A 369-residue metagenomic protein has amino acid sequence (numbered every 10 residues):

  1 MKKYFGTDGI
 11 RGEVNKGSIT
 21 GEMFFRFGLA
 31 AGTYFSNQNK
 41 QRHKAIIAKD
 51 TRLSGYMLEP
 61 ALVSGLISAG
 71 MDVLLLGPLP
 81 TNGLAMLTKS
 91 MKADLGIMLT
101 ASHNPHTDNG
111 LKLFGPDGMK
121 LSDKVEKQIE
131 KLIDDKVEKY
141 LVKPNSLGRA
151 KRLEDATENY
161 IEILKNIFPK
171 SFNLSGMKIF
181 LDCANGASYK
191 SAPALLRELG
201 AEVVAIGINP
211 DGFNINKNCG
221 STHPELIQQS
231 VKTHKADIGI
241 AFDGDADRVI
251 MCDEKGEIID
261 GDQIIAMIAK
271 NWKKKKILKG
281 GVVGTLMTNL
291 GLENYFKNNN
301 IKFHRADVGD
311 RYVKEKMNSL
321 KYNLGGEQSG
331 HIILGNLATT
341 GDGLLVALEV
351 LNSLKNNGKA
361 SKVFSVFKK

Functional and structural regions predicted by a protein language model:
M1-S64, S68-A69, L95, A150-M177: An N-terminal, well-structured beta->alpha segment
E13, A30-Q38, G65, A69 (+11 more regions): Change "in soluble alpha/beta enzymes" to "in soluble alpha/beta proteins
E13, N109-H234: Gly/Ser/Thr-enriched, mixed-charge loops and adjacent short helices that form phosphate/oxyanion-binding elements
T33, Q41-N109, A194-C252: N-terminal small/polar loop signature for handling phosphorylated ligands or for N-terminal nucleophile
A48-D50, L181-C183, D253, N336: Short glycine-centered, acidic/aromatic-flanked micro-motifs in structured strand/loop junctions that mark active-site
V73-N82, I258-G261, T285, A306-D307: Active-site nucleophile and cofactor-binding loops and adjacent substrate-binding regions of central metabolic enzymes
H106-N109, L113-K127, K131-L132, S175 (+2 more regions): Replace "Mg2+/Mn2+-dependent" with "divalent metal-dependent
I238, L278-K369: Phosphate-binding and adjacent anionic-ligand microenvironments
